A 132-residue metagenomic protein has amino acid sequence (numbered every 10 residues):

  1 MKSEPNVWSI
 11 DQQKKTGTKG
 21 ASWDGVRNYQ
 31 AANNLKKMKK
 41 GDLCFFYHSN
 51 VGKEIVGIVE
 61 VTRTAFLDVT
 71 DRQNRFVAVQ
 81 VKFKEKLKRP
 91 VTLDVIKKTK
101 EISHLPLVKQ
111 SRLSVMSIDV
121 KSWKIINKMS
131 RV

Functional and structural regions predicted by a protein language model:
M1-M38, S130-V132: Compositionally biased, charged N-terminal/linker segments
S3-I10, E54-G57, V115: A cross-family signal for N-terminal binding/gating loops and helix N-caps that shape access to the active site
N6-W8, K88, W123-I125: Short, acidic Gly/Pro/Ser/Thr-rich loop/turn segments
Q12, P90-I96, N127-M129: Short, charged, solvent-exposed linker or helix-capping segments at domain edges/interfaces that act as flexible hinges
G41-D42: Loop/turn positions that initiate beta-strands
Y47-K53: Short, charged beta-turn/beta-strand-edge "cap" motif at the junction between a beta-strand and an adjacent loop
V56-M116: Aromatic- and Lys/Arg-enriched surface recognition patch
V115-V132: Charged phosphate-binding loop/patch that engages nucleotide di/tri-phosphates or the phosphate backbone of nucleic
